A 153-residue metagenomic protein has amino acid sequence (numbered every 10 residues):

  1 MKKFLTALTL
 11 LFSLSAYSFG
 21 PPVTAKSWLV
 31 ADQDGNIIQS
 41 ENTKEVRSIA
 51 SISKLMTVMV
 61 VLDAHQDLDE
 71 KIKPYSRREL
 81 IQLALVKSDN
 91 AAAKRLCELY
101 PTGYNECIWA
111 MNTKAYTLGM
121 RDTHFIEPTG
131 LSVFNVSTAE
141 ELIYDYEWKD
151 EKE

Functional and structural regions predicted by a protein language model:
F4-L14: Sec-dependent N-terminal signal peptides
F12-A16, E147-D150: Residue-level signal for alpha-helical transmembrane segments in multi-pass membrane proteins
S18-E140: Active-site-adjacent loops and short helices of periplasmic peptidoglycan-processing enzymes
E140-E153: Extracytoplasmic
